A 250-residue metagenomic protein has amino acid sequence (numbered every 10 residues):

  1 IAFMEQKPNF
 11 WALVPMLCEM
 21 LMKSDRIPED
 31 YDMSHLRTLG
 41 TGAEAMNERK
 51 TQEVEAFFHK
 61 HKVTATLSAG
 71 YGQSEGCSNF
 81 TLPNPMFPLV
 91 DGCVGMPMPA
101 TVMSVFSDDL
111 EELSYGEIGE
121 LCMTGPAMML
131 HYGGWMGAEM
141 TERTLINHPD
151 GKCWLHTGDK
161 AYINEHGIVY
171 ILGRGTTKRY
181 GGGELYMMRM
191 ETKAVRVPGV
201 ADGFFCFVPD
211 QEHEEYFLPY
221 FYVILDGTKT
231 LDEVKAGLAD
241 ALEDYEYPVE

Functional and structural regions predicted by a protein language model:
M4, P8-L13, M22-V90, V102: Gly/Ser/Thr-rich phosphate-binding loop
M4, W11, G125, L130 (+3 more regions): AMP-binding/adenylate-forming catalytic core of the ANL superfamily
E5, D30-M33, H61, Y115 (+3 more regions): Alpha-helix termination/capping residues and helix-transition junctions
W11-V14, G42, G70, L82-P83 (+6 more regions): Generic beta-strand/beta-sheet core signal
M16-C18, M46, M128: Alpha-helix capping/helix-boundary segments
D91-P97, G151-C153: Short Gly/Pro-enriched turn/cap motifs at secondary-structure boundaries
M96-A100, E111-I146, G183-L185: Conserved ATP/PPi-binding loop(s) of AMP-dependent carboxylate-activating enzymes
S104-T124, Y162-H166, K229-L231: Conserved beta-loop-beta connector loops within the AMP-binding
